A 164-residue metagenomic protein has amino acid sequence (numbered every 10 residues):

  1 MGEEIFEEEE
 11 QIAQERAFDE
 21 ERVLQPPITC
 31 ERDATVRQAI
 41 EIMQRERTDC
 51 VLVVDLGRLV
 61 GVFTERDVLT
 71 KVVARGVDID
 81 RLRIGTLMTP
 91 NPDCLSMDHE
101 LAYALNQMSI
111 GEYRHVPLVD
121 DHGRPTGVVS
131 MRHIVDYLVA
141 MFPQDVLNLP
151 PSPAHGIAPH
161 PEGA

Functional and structural regions predicted by a protein language model:
M1-A164: Tandem CBS (Cystathionine beta-synthase) repeat/Bateman regulatory domains
